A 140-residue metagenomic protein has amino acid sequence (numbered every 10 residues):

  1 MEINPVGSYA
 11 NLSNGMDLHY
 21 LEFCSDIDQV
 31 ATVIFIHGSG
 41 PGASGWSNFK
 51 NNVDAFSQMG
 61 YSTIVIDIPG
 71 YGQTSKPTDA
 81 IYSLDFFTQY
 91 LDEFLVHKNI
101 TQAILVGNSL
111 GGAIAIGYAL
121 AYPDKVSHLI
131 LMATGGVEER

Functional and structural regions predicted by a protein language model:
M1-L18: N-terminal cap/lid segment of alpha/beta-hydrolase-fold proteins
S13, L21, Q58, S62-V106: Active-site loop/oxyanion-hole signature of alpha/beta-hydrolase fold enzymes
M16-Q73: Conserved HGGG/HGGXW glycine-rich cap/lid loop of the alpha/beta-hydrolase fold
G40, T78-A80, G135-G136: Flexible, active-site-proximal loop/turn residues at the rims of small-molecule/cofactor binding pockets and catalytic
A43-A55, D92, L105-I114, T134: Conserved SAM-binding loop
S47-N48, K76-P77, Y118-A119: Short amphipathic alpha-helical segments
I100-R140: Conserved hydrolase catalytic core segment
